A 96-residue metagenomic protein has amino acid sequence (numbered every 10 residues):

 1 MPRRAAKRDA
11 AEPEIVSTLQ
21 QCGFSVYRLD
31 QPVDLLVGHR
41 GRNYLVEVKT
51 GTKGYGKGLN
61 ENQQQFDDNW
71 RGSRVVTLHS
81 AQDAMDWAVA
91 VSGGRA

Functional and structural regions predicted by a protein language model:
M1-A96: Catalytic phosphate/metal-binding cores of nucleic-acid and nucleotide-processing enzymes, i.e., regions that mediate
